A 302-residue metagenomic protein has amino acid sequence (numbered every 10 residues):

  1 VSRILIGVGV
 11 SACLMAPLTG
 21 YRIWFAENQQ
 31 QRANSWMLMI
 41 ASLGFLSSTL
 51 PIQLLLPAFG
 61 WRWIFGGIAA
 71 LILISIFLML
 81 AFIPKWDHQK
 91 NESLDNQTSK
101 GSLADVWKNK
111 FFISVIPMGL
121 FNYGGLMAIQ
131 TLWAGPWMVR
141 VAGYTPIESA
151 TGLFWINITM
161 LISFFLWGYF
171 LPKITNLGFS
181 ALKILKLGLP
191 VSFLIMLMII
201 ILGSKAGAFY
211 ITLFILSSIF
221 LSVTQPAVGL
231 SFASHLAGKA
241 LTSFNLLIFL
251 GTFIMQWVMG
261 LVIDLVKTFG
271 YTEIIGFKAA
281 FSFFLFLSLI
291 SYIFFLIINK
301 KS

Functional and structural regions predicted by a protein language model:
S2-I40: Cytoplasmic helix-loop-helix junction between adjacent transmembrane helices in 12-TM secondary transporters
Q31-L50, N245-Q256: Glycine-rich segments within core transmembrane alpha-helices of 12-TM secondary carriers
W36-D87: Helix-loop-helix hairpin linking two adjacent transmembrane segments in secondary transporters
P84-I116, V141: Juxtamembrane intracellular "pre-TM" segments in multi-pass secondary transporters
K110-G168, M255-G260: Extracytoplasmic gate region of multi-pass secondary transporters
F164-F179, I263: Helix-to-loop junctions at the C-terminal end of transmembrane segments in multipass secondary transporters
F179-T224: C-terminal transmembrane helical hairpin of 12-TM major facilitator-type secondary transporters
S234-T268: A late C-terminal transmembrane helix in Major Facilitator Superfamily
